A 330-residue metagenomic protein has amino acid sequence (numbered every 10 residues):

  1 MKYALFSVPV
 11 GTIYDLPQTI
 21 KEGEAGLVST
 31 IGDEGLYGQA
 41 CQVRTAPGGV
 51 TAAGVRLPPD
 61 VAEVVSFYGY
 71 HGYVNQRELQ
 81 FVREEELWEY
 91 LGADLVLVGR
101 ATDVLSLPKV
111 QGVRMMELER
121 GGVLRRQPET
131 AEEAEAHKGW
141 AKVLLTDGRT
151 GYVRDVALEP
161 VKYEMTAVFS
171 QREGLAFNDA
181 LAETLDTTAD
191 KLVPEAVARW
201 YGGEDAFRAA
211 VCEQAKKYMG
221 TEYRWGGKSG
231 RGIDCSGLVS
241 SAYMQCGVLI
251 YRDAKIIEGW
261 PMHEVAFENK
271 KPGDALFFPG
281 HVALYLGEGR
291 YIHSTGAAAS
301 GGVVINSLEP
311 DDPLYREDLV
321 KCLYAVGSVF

Functional and structural regions predicted by a protein language model:
M1-I13, Q18-S29, Y37-T51, R56-V96 (+3 more regions): Boundary regions of SH3-family modules and the immediately adjacent low-complexity/disordered segments in eukaryotic
K21-T30, D103-R114, E258-F267: Short alpha-helix capping/helix-loop boundary micro-motifs
S29, G35, L118, N269-K270 (+1 more regions): Short, well-ordered loop/turn sites that connect or cap secondary structure elements
G38, V50, L118-Q127, K191 (+1 more regions): Loop/turn positions that initiate beta-strands
L91-T130: Asp-box/WD-like beta-propeller blade repeats and closely related beta-sheet repeat scaffolds
A215, G227-C246: Active-site nucleophilic cysteine motif
V248-D311: ...with weaker cross-activation on analogous glycine-rich loops/strands in unrelated enzymes
D311-F330: Low-complexity, Gly/Ser/Thr/Pro-rich intrinsically disordered linker/tail segments
